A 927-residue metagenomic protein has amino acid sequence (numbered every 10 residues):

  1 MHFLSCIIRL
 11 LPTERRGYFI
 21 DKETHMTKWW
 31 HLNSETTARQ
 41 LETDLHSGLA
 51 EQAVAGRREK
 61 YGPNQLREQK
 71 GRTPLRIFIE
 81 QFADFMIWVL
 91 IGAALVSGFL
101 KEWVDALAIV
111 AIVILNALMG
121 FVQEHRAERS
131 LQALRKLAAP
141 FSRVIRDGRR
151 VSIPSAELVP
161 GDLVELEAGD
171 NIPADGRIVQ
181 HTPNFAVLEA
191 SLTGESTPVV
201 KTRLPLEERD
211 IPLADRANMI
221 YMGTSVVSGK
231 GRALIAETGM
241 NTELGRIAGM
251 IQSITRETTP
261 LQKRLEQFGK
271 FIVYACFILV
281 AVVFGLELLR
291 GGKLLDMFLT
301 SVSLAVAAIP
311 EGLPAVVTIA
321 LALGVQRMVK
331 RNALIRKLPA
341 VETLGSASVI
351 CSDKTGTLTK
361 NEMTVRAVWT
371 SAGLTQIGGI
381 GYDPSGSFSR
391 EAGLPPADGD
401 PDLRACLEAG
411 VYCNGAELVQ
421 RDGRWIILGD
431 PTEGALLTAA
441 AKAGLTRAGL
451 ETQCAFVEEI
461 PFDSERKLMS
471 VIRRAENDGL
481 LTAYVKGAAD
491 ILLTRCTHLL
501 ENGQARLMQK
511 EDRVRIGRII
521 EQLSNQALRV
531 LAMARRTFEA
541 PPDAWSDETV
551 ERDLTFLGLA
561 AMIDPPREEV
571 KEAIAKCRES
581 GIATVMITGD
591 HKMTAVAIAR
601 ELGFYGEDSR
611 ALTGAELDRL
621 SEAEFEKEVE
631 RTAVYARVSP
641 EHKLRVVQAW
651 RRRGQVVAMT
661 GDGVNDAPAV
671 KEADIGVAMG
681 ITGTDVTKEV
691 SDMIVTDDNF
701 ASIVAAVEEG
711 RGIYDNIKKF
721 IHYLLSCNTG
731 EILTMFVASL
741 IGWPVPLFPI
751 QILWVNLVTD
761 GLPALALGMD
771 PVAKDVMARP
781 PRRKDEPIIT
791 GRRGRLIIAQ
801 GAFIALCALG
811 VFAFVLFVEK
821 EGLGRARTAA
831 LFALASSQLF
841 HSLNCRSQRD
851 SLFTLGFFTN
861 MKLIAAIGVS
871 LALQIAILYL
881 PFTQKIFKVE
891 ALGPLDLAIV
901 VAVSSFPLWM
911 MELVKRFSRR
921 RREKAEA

Functional and structural regions predicted by a protein language model:
F3, Y18-F19: Aromatic (phenylalanine/tyrosine) cluster motif
R9, R15-R16, R922: Basic polycationic patches enriched in arginine
F19-P780, I788-I789, A802, L816-K820 (+2 more regions): Conserved cytosolic headpiece of P-type ATPases
T759, I804, T828-S842: Generic alpha-helical transmembrane segments
P781-I797: Hydrophobic alpha-helical transmembrane segments and their immediately adjacent juxtamembrane loops
L796-V811: Alpha-helical transmembrane segments of multi-pass integral membrane proteins
C845: A C-terminal functional module that forms or caps the active site or interfaces directly with catalytic machinery
